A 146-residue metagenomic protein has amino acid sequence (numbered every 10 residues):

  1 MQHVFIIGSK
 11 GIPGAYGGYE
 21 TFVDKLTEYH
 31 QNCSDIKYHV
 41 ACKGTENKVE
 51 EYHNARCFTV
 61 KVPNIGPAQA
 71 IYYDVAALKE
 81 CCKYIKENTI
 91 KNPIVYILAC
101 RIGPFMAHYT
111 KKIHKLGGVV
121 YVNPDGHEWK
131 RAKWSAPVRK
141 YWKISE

Functional and structural regions predicted by a protein language model:
M1-V4: Extreme N-terminal starter segment of soluble prokaryotic enzymes
I7-A15, Y29-A68: N-terminal strand-loop element at the rim of the active site of nucleotide-sugar-dependent glycosyltransferases
G18-L26, Y73, Y141: Conserved alpha-helical elements of sugar-nucleotide-dependent glycosyltransferases
C33-Y38, I90-K91, G117-G118: A generic structural motif
A55-E80, R131-V138: A short, charged, and often flexible helix/loop element on the N-terminal side of the glycosyltransferase catalytic
Y72-E80, N92-D125, W129, Y141: An aromatic- and histidine-rich active-site surface loop
Y84-N92: Glycine-rich phosphate-binding loop signature in dinucleotide/nucleotide-binding domains
P137-E146: Membrane-proximal helix-turn-helix segments that form the acceptor-binding/catalytic region of lipid-linked
